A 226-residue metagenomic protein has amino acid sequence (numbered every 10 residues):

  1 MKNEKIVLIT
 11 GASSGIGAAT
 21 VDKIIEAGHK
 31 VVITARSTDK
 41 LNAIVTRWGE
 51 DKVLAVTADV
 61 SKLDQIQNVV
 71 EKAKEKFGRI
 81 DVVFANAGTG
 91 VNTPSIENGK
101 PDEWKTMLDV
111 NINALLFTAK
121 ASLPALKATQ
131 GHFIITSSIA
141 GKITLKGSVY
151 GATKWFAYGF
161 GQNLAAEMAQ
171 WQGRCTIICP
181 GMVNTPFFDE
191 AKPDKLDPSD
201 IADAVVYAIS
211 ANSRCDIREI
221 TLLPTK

Functional and structural regions predicted by a protein language model:
S13-S14: Conserved glycine-rich cofactor-binding loop
A27-I44: Conserved glycine-rich Rossmann-like NAD(P)H-binding loop of the short-chain dehydrogenase/reductase
T57-V69, P101: The beta1-alpha1 cofactor-binding region of Rossmann-like NAD(H)/NADP(H)-dependent oxidoreductases
P94-I96, K100-K105: Substrate-binding pocket helix/loop in short-chain dehydrogenase/reductase
A119, T153-K154: Active-site helix of classical SDR
S138: Residue(s) in the substrate-gating loop at a strand-loop-helix junction that position the organic substrate next
G173, I177-I178, T185, K192-K226: C-terminal helical subdomain
